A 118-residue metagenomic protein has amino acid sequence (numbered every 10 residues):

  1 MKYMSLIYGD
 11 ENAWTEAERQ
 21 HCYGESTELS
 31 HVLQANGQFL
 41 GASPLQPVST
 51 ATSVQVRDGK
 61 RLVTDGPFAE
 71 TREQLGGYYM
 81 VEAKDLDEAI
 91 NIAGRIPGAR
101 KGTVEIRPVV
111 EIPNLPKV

Functional and structural regions predicted by a protein language model:
M1-V118: Conserved, structured core segments of small domains
